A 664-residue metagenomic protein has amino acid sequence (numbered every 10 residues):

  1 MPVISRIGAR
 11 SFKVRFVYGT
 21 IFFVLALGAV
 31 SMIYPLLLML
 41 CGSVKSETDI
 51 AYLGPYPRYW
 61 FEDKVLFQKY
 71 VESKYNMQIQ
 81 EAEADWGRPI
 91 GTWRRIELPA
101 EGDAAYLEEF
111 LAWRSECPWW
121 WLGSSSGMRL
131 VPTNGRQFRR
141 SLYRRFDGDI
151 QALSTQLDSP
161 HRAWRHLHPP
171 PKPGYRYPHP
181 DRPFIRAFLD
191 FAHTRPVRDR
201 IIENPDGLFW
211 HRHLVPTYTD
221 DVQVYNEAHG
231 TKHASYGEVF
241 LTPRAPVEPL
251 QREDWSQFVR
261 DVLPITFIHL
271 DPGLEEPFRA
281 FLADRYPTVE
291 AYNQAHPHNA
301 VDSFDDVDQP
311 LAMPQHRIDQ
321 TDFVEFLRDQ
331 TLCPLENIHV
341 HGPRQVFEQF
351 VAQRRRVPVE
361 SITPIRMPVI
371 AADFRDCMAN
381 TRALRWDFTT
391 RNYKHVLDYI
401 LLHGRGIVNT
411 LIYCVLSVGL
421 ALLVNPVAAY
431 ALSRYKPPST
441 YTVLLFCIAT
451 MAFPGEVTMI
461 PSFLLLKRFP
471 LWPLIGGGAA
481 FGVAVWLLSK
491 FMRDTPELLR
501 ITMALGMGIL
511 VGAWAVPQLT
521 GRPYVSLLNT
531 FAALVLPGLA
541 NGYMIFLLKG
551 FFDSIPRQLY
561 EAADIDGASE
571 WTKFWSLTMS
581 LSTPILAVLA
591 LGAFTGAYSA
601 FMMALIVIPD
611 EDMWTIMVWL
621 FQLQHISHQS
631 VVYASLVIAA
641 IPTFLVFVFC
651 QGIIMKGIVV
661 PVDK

Functional and structural regions predicted by a protein language model:
P2-S115, E360-K664: A hydrophobic, multi-pass inner-membrane permease signature
G54-D387: Polysaccharide-binding and catalytic clefts of secreted carbohydrate-active enzymes
